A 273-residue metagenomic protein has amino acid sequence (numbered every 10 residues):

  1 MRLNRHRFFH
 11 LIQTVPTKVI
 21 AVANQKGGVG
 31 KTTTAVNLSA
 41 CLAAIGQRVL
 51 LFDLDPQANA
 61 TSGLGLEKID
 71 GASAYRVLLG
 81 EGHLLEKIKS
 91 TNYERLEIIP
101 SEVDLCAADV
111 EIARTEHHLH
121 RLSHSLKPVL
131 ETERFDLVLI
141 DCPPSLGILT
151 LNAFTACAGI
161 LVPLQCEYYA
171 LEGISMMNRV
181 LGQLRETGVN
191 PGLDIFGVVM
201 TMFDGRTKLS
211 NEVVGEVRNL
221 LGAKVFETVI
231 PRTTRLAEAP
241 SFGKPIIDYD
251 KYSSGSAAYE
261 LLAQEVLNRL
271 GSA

Functional and structural regions predicted by a protein language model:
M1-A273: P-loop NTP-binding core
